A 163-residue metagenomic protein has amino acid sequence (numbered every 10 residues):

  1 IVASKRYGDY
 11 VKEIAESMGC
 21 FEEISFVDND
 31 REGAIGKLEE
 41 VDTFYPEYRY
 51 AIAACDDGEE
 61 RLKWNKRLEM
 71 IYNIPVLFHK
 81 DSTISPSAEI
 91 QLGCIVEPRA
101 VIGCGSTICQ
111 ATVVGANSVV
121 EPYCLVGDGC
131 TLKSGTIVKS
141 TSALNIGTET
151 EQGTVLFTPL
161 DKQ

Functional and structural regions predicted by a protein language model:
I1-K80: Terminal amphipathic alpha-helical/low-complexity segments used for targeting or macromolecular assembly
L77-Q163: Structural signal for interior beta-strand "rungs" in well-ordered beta-sheet cores of soluble enzyme domains
